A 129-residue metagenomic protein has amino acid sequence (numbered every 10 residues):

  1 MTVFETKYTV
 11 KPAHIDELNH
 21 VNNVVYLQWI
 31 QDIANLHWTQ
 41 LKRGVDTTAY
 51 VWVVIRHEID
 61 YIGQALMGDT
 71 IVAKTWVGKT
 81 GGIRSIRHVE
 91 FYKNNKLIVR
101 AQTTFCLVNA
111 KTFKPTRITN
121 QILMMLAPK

Functional and structural regions predicted by a protein language model:
M1-V72, K79-K129: Terminal targeting signals and extreme-terminal segments of soluble enzymes
